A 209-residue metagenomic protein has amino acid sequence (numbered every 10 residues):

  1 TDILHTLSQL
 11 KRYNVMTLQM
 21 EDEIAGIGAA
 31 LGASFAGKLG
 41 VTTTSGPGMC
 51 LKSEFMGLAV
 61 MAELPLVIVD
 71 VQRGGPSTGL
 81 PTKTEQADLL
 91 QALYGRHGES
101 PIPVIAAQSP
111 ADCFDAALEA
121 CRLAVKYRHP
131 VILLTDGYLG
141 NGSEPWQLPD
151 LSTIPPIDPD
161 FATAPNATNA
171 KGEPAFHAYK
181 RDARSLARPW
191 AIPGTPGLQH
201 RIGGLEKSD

Functional and structural regions predicted by a protein language model:
T1, A116-D209: Flexible, low-complexity linker and terminal segments
T1-G95, P101, A107: Thiamine diphosphate
D22, S109, E206-D209: Intrinsic-disorder/low-complexity, polar/charged segments
I24, G28, S53, T84 (+5 more regions): Solvent-exposed, flexible loop/coil residues
G28, G37, S100, A111 (+3 more regions): Hydrophobic alpha-helical context, especially transmembrane and signal-peptide helices
E63-L66, S100, L118, R128-P130: Active-site lining segments that contact anionic ligands and/or coordinate catalytic metals
G75-S77, D112-C113, G140-G142: Short, well-ordered, mixed-charge alpha-helical segments that flank or form enzyme active sites
E99-R122: Active-site/ligand-binding-proximal alpha/beta "capping" segment
